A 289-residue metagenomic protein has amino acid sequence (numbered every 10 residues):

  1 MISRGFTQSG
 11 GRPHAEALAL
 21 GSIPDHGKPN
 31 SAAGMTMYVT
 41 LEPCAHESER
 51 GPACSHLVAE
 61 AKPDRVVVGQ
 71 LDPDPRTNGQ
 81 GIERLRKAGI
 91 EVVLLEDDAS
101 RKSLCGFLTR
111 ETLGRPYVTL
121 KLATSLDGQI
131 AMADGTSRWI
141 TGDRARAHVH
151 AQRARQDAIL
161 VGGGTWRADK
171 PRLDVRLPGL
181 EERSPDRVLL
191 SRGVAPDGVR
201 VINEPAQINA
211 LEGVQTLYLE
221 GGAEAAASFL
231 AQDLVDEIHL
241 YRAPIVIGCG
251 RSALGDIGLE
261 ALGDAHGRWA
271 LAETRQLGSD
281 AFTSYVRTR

Functional and structural regions predicted by a protein language model:
M1-I2, H46, I130, S137: Hydrophobic "anchor" residues
I2-A99, S228-L230: Zn2+-dependent cytidine deaminase-like catalytic core
H14, L95, K102-S103, R144-A147 (+1 more regions): Short, conserved clusters of charged catalytic residues that mark active-site and nucleotide-handling motifs
S22, S103-R110, Q152, A210: Residues that form generic nucleotide/phosphate-binding pockets
G27, E83, P116-R289: Enzymes that bind and transform nitrogen-containing heteroaromatic metabolites
A45-E49, E111-G114, V194-D197: Short acidic/polar alpha-helix capping motifs at helix-coil junctions
H46-S48, D74-N78, S100-L104, L126-M132 (+1 more regions): Short, well-ordered, mixed-charge alpha-helical segments that flank or form enzyme active sites
I82, E96-S125: Proteins enriched for Cys/Gly/acidic motifs involved in redox and nucleic-acid/cofactor modification
